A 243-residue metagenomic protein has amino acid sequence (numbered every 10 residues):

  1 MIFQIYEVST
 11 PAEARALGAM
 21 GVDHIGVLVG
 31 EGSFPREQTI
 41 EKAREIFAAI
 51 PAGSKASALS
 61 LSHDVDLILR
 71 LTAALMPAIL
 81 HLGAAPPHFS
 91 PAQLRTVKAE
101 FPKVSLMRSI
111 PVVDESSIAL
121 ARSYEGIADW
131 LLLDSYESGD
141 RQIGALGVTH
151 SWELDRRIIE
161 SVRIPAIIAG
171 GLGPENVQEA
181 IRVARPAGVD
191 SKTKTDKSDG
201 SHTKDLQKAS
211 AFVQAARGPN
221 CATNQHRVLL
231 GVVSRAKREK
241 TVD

Functional and structural regions predicted by a protein language model:
M1-S9, K55-H63, S109-V113: Active-site mouth loops of central-metabolism enzymes
F3-Q4, A58, I79-L82, M107-R108 (+1 more regions): Short catalytic-loop micro-motif centered on adjacent basic/acidic residues
Q4-R15, M20: N-terminal beta1-alpha1 ligand-phosphate binding loop
E7, H24-V27, I79-H81, M107 (+2 more regions): Conserved beta-strand positions in the central sheet of alpha/beta enzyme cores
A16-I25, A74-I79: Catalytic domains of carbohydrate-active enzymes, especially glycoside hydrolases
H24-E41: Glycine-rich, proline-tolerant flexible connector loops at the mouths of alpha/beta enzymes
T39-K42, I46-V97: Glycine/small-residue-rich loop that forms an oxyanion/phosphate-binding "nest" at active or ligand-binding sites
A43-A49, A74, H88-T193, K197-D199 (+1 more regions): Short loop-to-alpha-helix "cap/lid" segments that border enzyme active sites across diverse enzyme classes
